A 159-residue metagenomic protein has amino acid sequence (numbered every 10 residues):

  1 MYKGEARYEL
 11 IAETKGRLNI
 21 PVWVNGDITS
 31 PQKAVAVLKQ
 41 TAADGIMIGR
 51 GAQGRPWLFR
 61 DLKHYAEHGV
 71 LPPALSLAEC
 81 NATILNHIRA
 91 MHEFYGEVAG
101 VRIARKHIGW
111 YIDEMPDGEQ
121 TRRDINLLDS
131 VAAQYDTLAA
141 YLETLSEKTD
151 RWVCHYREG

Functional and structural regions predicted by a protein language model:
Y2, A6-E9, E13-V24, I28-G159: Alpha/beta catalytic cores of nucleotide-metabolism and tRNA/nucleoside-modifying enzymes
